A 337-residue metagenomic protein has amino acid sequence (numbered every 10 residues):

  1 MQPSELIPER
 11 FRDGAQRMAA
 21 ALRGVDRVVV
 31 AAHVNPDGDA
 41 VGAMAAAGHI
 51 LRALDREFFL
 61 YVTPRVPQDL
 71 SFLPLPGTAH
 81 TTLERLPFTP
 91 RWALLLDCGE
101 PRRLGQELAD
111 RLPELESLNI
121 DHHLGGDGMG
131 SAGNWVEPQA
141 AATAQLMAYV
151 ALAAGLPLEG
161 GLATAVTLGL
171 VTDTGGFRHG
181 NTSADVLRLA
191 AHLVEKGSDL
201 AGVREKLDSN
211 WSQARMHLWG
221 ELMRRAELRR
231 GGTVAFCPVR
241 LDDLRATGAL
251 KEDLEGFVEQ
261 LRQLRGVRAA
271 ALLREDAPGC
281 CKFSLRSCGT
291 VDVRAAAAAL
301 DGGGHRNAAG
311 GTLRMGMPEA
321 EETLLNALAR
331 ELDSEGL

Functional and structural regions predicted by a protein language model:
Q2-V34, G42-S71, P87-P90, T172-L337: Hydrophobic helix-and-loop "lid/oligomerization" segment in the mid-to-C-terminal part of catalytic domains
A31, N35, L95, N119-I120 (+1 more regions): Generic enzyme active-site microenvironment
G38-M44, P101-G105: Short glycine/serine/threonine-rich phosphate/pyrophosphate-binding segments that cradle anionic phosphate groups
A46-G48, D110-P113, V136, R188: Glycine-rich, phosphate-binding/catalytic loops in enzymes
Y61, W92-L94, E116-I120, G133-V136 (+2 more regions): Hydrophobic/aromatic beta-strand patches that form the interior of the parallel beta-sheet core in alpha/beta enzyme
P74-S131: Active-site cofactor/cluster-binding pocket
T82-E84, G105-A109, N134-E137, G155-P157 (+1 more regions): A generic local secondary-structure boundary/capping motif
H122-L189: Short alpha-helices
